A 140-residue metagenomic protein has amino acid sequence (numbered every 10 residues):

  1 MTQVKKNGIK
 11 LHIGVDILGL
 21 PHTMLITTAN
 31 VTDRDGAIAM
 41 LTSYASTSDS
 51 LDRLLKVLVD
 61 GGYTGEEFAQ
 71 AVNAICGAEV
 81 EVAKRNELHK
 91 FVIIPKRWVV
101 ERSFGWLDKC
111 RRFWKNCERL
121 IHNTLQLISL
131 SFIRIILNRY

Functional and structural regions predicted by a protein language model:
M1-I75, E81, R85, S131-F132: Polybasic low-complexity intrinsically disordered regions
G77, V92-Y140: Basic, amphipathic alpha-helical segments enriched in Lys/Arg and hydrophobic/aromatic residues
E87-K90: Short gly/pro/ser/thr-enriched loop/turn and capping motifs at secondary-structure boundaries
